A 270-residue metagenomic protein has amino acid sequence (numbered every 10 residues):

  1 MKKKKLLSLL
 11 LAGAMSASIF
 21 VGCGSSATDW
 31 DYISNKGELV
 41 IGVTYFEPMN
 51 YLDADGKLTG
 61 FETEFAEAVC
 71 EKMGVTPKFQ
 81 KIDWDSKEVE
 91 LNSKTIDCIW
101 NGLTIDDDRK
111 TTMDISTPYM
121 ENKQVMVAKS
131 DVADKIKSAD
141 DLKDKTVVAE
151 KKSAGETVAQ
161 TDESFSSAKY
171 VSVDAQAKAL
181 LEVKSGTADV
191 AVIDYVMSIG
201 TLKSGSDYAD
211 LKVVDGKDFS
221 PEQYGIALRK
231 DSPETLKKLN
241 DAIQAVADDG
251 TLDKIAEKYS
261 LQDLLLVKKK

Functional and structural regions predicted by a protein language model:
G24, T63-K72, K151-S153, Q223-Q262: Extended ligand-binding regions for polar small-molecule ligands
S25-A27, A154-V171, A209-V214, D241-K270: Ligand-binding clefts/hinges and TM-proximal coupling segments of bilobed small-molecule sensing domains
A27-G102: Extracytoplasmic small-molecule ligand-binding "clamshell" domains of the periplasmic binding protein/Venus flytrap
Y32, K129-V147: Flexible hinge/capping segments at coil-to-helix
Y51-D55, A66-V75, G155-D174, L202-D207: Ligand-binding cleft/hinge of the Venus flytrap
E71, Q80-K81, D85-C98, T112-D114 (+3 more regions): Short helices/loops that flank or line small-molecule/ion binding pockets
S86, L103-T111, V158-T161, K184-S185 (+1 more regions): A ligand-binding cleft/hinge motif common to bilobed small-molecule-binding domains
E121-A128, Y195, K203-N240, Q262-K270: Periplasmic-binding protein-like
